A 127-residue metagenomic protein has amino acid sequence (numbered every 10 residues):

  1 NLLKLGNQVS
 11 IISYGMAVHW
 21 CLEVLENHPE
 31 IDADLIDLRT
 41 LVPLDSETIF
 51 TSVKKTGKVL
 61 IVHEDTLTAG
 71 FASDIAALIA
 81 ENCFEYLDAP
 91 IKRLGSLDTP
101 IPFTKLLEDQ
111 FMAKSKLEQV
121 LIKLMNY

Functional and structural regions predicted by a protein language model:
N1-Y127: Thiamine diphosphate
